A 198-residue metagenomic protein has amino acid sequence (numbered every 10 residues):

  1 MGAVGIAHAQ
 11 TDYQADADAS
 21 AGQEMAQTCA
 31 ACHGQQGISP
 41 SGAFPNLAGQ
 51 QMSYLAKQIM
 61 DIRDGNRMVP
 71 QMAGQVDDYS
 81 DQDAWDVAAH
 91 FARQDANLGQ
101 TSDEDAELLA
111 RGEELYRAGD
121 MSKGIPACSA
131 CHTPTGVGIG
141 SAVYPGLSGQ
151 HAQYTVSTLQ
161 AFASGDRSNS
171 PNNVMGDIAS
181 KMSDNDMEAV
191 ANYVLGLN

Functional and structural regions predicted by a protein language model:
M1-D16, M60, D184, L195-N198: N-terminal export/targeting leaders of redox proteins
H8-A26, P40-S41, R93-M121: Electrostatic cytochrome c docking/interface patches
Q10-T11, A15-G65: The feature marks the first
Q10-Y13, A96, Q100, R111-A118 (+6 more regions): Predominantly soluble domains enriched in secretory-pathway, periplasmic, or organellar proteins
D18, M25, Q51, Q58 (+6 more regions): Stable alpha-helical elements in mature extracytoplasmic
G22, C29-Q35, V87, I125-P134 (+1 more regions): The canonical Cys-X-X-Cys-His
Q23-Q27, M52, A56, A118-S129 (+2 more regions): Sequence context surrounding c-type heme c attachment/ligation sites in exported
P40-N46, I62-D105, G140-G146, S164-L197: Axial heme c-ligation environment in periplasmic c-type cytochrome domains
